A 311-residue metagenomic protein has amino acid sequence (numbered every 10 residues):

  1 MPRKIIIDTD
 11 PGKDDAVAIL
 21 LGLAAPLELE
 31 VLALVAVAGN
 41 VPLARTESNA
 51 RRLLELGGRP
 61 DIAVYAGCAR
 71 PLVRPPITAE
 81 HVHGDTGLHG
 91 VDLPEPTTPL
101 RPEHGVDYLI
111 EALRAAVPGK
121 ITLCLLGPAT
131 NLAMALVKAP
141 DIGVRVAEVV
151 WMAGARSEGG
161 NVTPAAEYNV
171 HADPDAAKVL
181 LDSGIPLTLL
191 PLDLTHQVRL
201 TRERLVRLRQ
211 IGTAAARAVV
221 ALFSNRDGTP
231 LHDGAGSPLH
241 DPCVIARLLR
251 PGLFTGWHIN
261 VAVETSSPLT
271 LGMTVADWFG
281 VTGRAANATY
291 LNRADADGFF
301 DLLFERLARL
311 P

Functional and structural regions predicted by a protein language model:
M1-P2, L20-V31, H171, D175 (+1 more regions): Conformational coupling and interaction surfaces
P2-R51, P60, T86, L93-H196 (+1 more regions): Active-site histidine-anchored catalytic micro-motif
V41-R45, V73, A155-G159, A262-F279: Short, mixed-charge aromatic SLiMs
L43-L54, R74-I77, H81: Metal-dependent catalytic neighborhoods of phosphoester/phosphodiester hydrolases
L53, G57-Y65: A glycine-rich helix N-cap at a beta->alpha junction
V64, L180, I245: A residue-level signal for conserved active-site and pocket-lining positions in enzyme catalytic cores
Y65-L93: Surface-exposed loop and adjacent secondary-structure segments within mature catalytic domains
A69-R70, P128-A129, P268: Short glycine-rich anion-binding loops that position phosphate/pyrophosphate groups of nucleotides and phosphorylated
